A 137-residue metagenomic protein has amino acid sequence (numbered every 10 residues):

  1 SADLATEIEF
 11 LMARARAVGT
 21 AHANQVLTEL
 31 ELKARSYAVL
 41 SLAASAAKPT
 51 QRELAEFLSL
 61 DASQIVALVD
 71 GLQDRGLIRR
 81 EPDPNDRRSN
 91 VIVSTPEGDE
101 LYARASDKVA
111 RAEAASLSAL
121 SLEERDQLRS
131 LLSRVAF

Functional and structural regions predicted by a protein language model:
S1-L30: N-terminal leader segment of winged-helix/HTH proteins
T6-F10, L30-S41, R52, S63: Short alpha-helical elements of helix-turn-helix
F10, R14, A38, Q127-S130: Amphipathic alpha-helical interaction segments
R16, S41-S45, S59, S106 (+1 more regions): Short, locally clustered residues in the helix-turn-helix/winged-helix DNA-binding domain
T20, K48, R52, D70-S133 (+1 more regions): Charged, amphipathic alpha-helical coiled-coil/dimerization segments
A55: The alpha-helix within a helix-turn-helix
